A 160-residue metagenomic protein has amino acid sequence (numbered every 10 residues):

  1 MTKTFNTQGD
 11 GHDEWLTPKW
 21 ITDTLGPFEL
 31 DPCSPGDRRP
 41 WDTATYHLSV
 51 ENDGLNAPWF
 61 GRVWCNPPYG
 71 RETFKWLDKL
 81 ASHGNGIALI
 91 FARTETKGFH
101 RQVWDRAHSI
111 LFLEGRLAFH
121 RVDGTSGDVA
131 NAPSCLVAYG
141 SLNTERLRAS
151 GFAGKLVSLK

Functional and structural regions predicted by a protein language model:
M1-K160: Class I S-adenosyl-L-methionine-dependent methyltransferase catalytic core
